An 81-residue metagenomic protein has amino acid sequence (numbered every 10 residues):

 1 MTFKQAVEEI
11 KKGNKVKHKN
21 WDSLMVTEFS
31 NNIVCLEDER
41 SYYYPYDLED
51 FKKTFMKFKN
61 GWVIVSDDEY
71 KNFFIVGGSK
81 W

Functional and structural regions predicted by a protein language model:
M1-W81: Structural boundary micro-motifs
